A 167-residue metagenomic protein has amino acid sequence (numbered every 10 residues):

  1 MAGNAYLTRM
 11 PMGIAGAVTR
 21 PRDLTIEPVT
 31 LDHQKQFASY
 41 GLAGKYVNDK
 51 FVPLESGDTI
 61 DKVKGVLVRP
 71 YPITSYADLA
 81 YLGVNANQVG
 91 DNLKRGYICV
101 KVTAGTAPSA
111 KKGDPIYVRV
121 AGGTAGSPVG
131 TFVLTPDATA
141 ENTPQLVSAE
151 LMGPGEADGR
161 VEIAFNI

Functional and structural regions predicted by a protein language model:
M1-I167: Surface-exposed, low-hydrophobicity beta-strand/loop segments enriched in small/polar/acidic residues
